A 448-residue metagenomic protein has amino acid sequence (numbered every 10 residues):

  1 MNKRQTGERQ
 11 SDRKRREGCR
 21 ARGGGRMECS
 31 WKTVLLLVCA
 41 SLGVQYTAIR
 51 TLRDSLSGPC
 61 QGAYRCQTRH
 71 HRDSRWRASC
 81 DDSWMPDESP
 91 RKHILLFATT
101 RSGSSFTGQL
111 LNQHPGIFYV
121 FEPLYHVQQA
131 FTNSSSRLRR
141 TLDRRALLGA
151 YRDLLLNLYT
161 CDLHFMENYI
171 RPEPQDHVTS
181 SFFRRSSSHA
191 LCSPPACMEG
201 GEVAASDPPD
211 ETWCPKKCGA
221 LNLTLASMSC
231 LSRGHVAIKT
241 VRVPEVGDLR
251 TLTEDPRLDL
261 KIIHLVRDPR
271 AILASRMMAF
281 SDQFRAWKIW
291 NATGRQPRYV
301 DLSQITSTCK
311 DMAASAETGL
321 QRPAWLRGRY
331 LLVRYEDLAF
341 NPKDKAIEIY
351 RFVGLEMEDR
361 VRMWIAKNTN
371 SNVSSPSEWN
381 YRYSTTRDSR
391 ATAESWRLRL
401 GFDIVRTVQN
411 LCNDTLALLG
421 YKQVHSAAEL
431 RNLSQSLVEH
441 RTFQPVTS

Functional and structural regions predicted by a protein language model:
M1-S30: Short, low-complexity, Lys/Arg-enriched N-terminal segments of secretory-pathway carbohydrate enzymes
G25-C218: PAPS-dependent sulfotransferase catalytic core
S30-K32, I49-D54, P174-M363, K367-T385: PAPS-dependent sulfotransferase catalytic domain
R91-K92, F97-V127, N133, G149 (+17 more regions): Marks the mature luminal ectodomains of secretory-pathway proteins
L95-A98, V333-L338, W396-L398: Short, well-ordered beta-strand elements within core beta-sheets of diverse protein domains
Y125-Q129, W364-K367, V424-E429: Short amphipathic alpha-helical segments embedded in low-complexity Lys/Glu-rich regions
A393, R397-S448: C-terminal accessory extensions appended to soluble enzyme cores
